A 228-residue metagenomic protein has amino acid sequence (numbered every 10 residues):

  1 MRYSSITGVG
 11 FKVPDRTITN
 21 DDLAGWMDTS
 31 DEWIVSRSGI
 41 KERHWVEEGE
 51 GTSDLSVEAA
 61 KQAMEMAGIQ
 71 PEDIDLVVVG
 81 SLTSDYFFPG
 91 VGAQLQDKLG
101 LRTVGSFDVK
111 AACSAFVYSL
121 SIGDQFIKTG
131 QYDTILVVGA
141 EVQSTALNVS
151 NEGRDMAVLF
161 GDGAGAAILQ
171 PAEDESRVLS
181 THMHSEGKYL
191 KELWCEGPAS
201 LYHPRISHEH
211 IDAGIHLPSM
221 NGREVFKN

Functional and structural regions predicted by a protein language model:
M1-E48, N151-K227: Condensing-enzyme catalytic core mediating Claisen C-C bond formation in acyl metabolism
Y3, L76, D133-V137: Short glycine-aspartate micro-motif
I6-G8, I34, A63, V77 (+5 more regions): Buried hydrophobic positions in well-ordered alpha/beta secondary-structure cores of metabolic enzymes
T7-G10, G80, K110, I135-E141 (+2 more regions): Short beta-strand segments
T17-I18, F88-G90, A146-N151: Short acidic, glycine/serine/threonine-rich loops at helix termini
V35-D54, S81-I135, A140: Conserved catalytic cysteine-centered active-site region of acyl-thioester-dependent Claisen-condensing enzymes
A59-D75: Phosphate/pyrophosphate-binding loops at sites that engage ATP/ADP/AMP, CoA/4′-phosphopantetheine, polyphosphate
K128-A164: Flexible, glycine-rich active-site loops centered on histidine and acidic residues that chelate a metal or position
